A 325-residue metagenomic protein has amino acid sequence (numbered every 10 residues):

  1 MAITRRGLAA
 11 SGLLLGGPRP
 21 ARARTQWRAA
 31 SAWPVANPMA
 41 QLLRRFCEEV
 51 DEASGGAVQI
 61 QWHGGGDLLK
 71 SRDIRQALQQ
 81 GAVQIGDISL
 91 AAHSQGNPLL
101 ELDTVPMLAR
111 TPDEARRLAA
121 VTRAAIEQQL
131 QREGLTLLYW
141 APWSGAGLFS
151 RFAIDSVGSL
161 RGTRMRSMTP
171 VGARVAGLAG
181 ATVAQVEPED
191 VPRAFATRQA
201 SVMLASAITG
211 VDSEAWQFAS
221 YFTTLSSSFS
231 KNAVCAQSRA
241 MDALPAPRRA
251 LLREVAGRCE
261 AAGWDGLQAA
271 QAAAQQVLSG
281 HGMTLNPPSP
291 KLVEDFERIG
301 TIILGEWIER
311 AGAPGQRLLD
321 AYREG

Functional and structural regions predicted by a protein language model:
A2-I3, G7-E114, I126, L130-G325: N-terminal secretory/targeting leader peptides
E114-V121: A gly/proline- and charged-residue-enriched helix-loop-helix capping module
